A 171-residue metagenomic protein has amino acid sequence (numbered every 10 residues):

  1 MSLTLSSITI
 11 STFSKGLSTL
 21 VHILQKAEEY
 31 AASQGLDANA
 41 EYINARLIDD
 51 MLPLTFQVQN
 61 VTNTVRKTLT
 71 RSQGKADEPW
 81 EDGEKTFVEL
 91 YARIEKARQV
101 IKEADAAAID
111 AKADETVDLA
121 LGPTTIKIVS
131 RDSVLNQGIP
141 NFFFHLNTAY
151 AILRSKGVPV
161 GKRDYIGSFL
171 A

Functional and structural regions predicted by a protein language model:
S2-L3, R131: Glycine- and acidic
L3-K26, R46-T68, E95: Aromatic-residue-lined binding/catalytic grooves and analogous aromatic/hydrophobic interfacial grooves in multimeric
T4, I8, Y42, D49-L52 (+3 more regions): A structural signal for alpha-helical segments
L20-G35, A149, L153: Long, well-ordered alpha-helical segments
A32-I43, E103-V134, I166: Acidic interhelical loop/turn segments
I43-D77, T125-G161: Short, contiguous alpha-helical
R66-A107: Helix-adjacent hinge/juxtasegments
K162-A171: Short, highly charged C-terminal tails/helix-capping segments
